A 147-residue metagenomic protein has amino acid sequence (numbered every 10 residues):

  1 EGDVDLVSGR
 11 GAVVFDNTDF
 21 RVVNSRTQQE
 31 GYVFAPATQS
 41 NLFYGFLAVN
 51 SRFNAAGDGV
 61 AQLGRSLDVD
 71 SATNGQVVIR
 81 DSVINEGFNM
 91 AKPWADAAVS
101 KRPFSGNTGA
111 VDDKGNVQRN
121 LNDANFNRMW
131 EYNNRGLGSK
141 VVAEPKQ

Functional and structural regions predicted by a protein language model:
E1-Q147: Sequence-level preference for short, compositionally simple segments enriched in small aliphatic or small polar residues
